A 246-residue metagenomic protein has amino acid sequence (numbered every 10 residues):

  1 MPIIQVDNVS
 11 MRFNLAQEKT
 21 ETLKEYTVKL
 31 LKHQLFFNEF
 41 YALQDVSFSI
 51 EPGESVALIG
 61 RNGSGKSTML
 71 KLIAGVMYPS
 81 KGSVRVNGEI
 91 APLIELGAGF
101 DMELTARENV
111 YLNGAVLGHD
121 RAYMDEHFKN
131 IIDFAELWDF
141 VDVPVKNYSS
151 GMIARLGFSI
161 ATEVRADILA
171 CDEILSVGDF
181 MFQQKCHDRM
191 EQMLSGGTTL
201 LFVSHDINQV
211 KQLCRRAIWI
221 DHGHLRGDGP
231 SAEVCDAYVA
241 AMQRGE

Functional and structural regions predicted by a protein language model:
P2-A42, S231-E246: Pre-NBD coupling/linker segments of ABC/ABC-like ATPases
K24-L31, Y111, Y123-F140: Conserved ABC ATPase "signature" region
I59-R61: The feature captures the beta-strand-to-loop junction immediately N-terminal to the Walker
S204-H205: H-loop/switch region of ABC-family ATPase nucleotide-binding domains
V210-Q212: A short, surface-exposed alpha-helical micro-motif characterized by mixed small hydrophobic and charged/polar residues
H222-G223, Y238: Conserved ABC ATPase "signature" C-loop
